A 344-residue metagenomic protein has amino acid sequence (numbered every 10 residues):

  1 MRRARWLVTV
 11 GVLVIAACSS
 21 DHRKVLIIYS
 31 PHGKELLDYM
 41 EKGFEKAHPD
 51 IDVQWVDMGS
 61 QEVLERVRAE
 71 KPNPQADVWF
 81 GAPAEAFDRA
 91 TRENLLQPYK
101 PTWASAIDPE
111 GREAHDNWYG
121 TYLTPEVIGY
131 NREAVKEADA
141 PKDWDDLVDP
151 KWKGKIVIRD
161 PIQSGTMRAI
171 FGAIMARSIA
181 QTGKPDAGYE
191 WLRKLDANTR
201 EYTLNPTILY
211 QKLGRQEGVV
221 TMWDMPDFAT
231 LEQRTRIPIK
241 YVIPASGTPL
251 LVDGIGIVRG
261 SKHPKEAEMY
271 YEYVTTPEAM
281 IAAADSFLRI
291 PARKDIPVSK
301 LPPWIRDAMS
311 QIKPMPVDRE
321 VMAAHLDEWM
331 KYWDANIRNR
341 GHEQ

Functional and structural regions predicted by a protein language model:
I15-A17: C-terminal motif of bacterial Sec signal peptides marking the signal peptidase cleavage site
H22-G33, I51-V56, K155-V157: Short, well-ordered beta-strand elements
S30-D38, Q61, Q75-E217: Extracytoplasmic ligand-binding site segments that recognize negatively charged/polar headgroups
E85-R89, G214, V219-P238, F287: A ligand-binding cleft/hinge motif common to bilobed small-molecule-binding domains
Q97-A104, N117-Y119, D145-V148, Q233 (+3 more regions): Short beta-strand->loop
A106-P109, T124, E190-L195, Y202-T203 (+2 more regions): Periplasmic-binding protein-like
V127-A134, G172-R177, L251-P264, A282: A bilobed periplasmic-binding-protein/Venus flytrap-type ligand-binding module shared by bacterial periplasmic
V258-P316: Mature extracytoplasmic/periplasmic domains
